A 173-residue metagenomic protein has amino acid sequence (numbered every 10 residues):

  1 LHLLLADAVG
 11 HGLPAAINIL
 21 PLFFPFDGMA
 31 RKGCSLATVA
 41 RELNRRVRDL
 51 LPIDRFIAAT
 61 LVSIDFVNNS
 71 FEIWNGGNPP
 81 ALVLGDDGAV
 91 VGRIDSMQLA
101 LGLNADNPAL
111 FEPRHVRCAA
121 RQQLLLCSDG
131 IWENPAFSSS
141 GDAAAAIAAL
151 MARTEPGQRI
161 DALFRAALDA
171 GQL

Functional and structural regions predicted by a protein language model:
L1, L61-F66, H115-A119: A short acidic-Thr-Gly-centered motif at the start of a beta-strand
L1-I17, H115-V116: Juxtacatalytic helix/coil linker segments that couple regulatory or sensory modules to the catalytic cores
L1-L4, V39-V47, R159, L163: Amphipathic alpha-helical coiled-coil segments that mediate homodimerization and allosteric signal transmission
L3, W74, L125-L126: Sensory beta-sandwich core in regulatory modules of signaling proteins
D7, N78, C127-G130: DG-centered beta-turn motif at the end of beta-strands
G12-G33, V90-D95, A105, C118-Q172: Active-site-proximal, acidic helix/loop segment immediately C-terminal to a metal-coordinating Asp/Glu
L13-A89, I94-D95, L99, A109-F111 (+1 more regions): Catalytic core of PPM/PP2C metal-dependent serine/threonine phosphatase domains
G102: Regulatory/sensor and coupling segments of signal-transduction and defense proteins
